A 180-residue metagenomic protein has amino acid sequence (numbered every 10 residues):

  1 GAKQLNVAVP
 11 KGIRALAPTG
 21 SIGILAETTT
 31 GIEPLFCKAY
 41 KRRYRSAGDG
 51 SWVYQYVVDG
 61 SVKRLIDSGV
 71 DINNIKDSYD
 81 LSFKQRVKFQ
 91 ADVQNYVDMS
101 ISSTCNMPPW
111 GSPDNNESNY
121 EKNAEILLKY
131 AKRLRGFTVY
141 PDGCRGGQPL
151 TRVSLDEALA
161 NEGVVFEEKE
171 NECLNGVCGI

Functional and structural regions predicted by a protein language model:
A2-N6, R14-E172, G179-I180: Catalytic alpha/beta core of large soluble enzyme barrels
